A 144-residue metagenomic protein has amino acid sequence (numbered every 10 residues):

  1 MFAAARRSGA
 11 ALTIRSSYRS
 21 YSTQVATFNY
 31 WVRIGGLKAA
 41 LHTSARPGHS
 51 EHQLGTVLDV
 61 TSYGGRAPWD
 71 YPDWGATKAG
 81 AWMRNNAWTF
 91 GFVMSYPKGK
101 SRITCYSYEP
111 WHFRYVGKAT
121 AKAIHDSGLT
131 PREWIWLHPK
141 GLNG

Functional and structural regions predicted by a protein language model:
M1-G144: Cell-envelope/glycan interface and biosynthesis
